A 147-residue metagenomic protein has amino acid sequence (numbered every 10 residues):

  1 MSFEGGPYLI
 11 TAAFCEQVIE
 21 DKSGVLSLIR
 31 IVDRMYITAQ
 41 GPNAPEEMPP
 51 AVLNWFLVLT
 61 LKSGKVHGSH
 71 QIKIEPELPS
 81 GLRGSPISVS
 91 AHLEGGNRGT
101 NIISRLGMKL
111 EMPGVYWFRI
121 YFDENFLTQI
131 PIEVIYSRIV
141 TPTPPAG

Functional and structural regions predicted by a protein language model:
S2-P113, W117-G147: Contiguous segments within soluble domain cores/interaction surfaces
